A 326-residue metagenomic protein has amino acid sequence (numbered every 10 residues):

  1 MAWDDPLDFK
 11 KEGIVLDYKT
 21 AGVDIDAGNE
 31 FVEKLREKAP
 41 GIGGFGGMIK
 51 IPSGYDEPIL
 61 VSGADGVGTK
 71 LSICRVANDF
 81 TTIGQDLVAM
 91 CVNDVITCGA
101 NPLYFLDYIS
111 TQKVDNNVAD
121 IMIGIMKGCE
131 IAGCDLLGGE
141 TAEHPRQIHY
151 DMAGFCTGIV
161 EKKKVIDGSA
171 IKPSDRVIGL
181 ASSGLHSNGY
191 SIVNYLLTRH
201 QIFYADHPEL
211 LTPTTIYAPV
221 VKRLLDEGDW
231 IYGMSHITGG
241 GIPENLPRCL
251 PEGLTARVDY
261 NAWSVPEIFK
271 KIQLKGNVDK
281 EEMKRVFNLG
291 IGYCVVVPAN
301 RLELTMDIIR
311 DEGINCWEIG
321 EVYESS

Functional and structural regions predicted by a protein language model:
A2-F9, G13-T20, F31, N117-D135 (+3 more regions): Glycine-/charge-enriched secondary-structure boundary and capping motifs
W3-I96, G133-L137, K172, V177 (+2 more regions): N-terminal glycine-rich phosphate/pyrophosphate-binding loops that anchor nucleotide-derived ligands and cofactors
G44-G47, G138-E143, V160-I166, Y217-V221 (+2 more regions): Glycine-rich, charged/polar anion/phosphate-binding loops that engage phosphate groups from diverse ligands
I49-G54, I59, V67-G68, D86-L87 (+2 more regions): Glycine-rich anion-binding loops of enzyme active sites
Y55, L197-T198: Glycine-rich phosphate-binding segment of PLP-dependent enzymes
N93-F105, E282: Short, flexible active-site-proximal loops enriched in glycine and acidic residues
G99-N101, I192, W230, N315: Short loop/turn motifs at secondary-structure junctions
